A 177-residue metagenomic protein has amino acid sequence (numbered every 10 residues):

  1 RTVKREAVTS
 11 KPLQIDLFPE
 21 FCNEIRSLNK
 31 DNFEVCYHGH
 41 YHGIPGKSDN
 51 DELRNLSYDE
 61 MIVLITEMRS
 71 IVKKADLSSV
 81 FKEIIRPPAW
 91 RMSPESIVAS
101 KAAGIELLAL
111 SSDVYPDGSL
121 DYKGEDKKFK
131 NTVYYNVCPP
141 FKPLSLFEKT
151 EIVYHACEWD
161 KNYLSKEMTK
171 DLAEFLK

Functional and structural regions predicted by a protein language model:
R1-P94, E151-I152: Metal-dependent polysaccharide deacetylase catalytic core of the NodB/CE4 family, i.e., the active-site-bearing domain
P19-S27, I97-S100, T169-L176: Short amphipathic alpha-helical segments and helix-helix/interface helices
N29, C36-H38, D76-L77, K123-K130 (+2 more regions): Glycan-processing catalytic domains of CAZymes
E95-A99, Y163-L164: A short secondary-structure junction signal
V98-F141, K177: His/Asp/Glu-enriched short active-site or ligand-binding loop at hydrolase and phosphoryl-transfer sites
L107-S111, A156-K177: C-terminal domain-boundary segment and adjacent tail
K142, L146-E148, A156: Charged/polar low-complexity intrinsically disordered segments, enriched in acidic residues
